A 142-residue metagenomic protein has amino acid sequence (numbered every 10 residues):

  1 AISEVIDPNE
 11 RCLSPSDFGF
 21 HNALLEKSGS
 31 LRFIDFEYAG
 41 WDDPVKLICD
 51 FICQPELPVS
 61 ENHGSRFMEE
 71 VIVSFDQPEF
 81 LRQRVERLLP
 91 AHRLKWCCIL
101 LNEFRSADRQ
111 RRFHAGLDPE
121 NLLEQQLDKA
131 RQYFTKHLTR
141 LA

Functional and structural regions predicted by a protein language model:
A1-S16, K27, L81, T139-A142: An alpha-helical support segment within catalytic cores of ATP-dependent transferases
S3-L13, R32, L117-D128: Glycine-rich, flexible loop segments associated with nucleotide phosphate handling
L13-S16, F33-D35, C98: Short beta-strand segments
F20-F51: Catalytic activation segment of kinase domains across protein kinase-like and atypical kinase folds
P44-P78, P90-Q110: Active-site activation/catalytic loop segments of kinase-like enzymes and analogous catalytic loops in related
Q83, R87-P90: Start-of-helix signal in alpha-solenoid helical-repeat scaffolds, especially tetratricopeptide repeats
C98-A142: ATP/Mg2+ or Mg2+-diphosphate-binding catalytic cores that bind nucleotide phosphates or diphosphates via glycine-rich
